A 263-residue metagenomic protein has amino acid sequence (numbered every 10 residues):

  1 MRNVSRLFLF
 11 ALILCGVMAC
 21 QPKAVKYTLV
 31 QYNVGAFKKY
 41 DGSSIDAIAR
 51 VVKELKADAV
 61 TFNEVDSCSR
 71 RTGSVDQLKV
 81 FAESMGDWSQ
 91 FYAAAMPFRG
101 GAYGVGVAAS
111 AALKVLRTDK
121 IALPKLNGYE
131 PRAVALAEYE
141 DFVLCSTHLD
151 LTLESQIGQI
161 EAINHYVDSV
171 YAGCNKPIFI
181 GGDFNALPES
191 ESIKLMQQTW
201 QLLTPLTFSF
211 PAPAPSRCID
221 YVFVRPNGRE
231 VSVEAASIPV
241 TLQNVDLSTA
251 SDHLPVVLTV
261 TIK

Functional and structural regions predicted by a protein language model:
N3-R6, M18-S84, P97-G101, V105 (+2 more regions): N-terminal, active-site-proximal structural segment of metallo-dependent hydrolase catalytic domains
F8-G16: Bacterial N-terminal signal peptides
K26-K38, R117-D119, V134-D150: Active-site-proximal beta-strand elements of phosphoester/diester hydrolases
Y32-V34, V65, L149, G182-F184 (+1 more regions): Active-site metal-binding loops of divalent metal-dependent hydrolases
F37-K39, S67-G73, F98-G100, T152-E154 (+2 more regions): Active-site environment of divalent metal-dependent phosphoester hydrolases
D41, V65-F142, E234-P239: Structured beta-strand-rich core segments of catalytic domains in phosphoester-bond hydrolases
K53-A57, A82-D87, L113, D168-A172 (+1 more regions): Sec-exported extracytoplasmic/periplasmic mature domains
D119, S155, H165-F179, N185-K263: Metal-dependent phosphoester-hydrolase catalytic domains
